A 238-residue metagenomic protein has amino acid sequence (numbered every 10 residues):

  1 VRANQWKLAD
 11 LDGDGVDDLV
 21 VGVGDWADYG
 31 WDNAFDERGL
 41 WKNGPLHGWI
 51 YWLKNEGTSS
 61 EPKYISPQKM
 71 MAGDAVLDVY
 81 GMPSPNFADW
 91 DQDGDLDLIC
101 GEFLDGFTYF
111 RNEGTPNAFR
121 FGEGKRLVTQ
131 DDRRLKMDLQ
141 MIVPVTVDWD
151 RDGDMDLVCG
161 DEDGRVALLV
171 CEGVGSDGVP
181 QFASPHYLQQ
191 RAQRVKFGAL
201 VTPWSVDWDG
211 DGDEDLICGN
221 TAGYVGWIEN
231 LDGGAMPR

Functional and structural regions predicted by a protein language model:
V1-R238: Beta-propeller-forming repeat regions
